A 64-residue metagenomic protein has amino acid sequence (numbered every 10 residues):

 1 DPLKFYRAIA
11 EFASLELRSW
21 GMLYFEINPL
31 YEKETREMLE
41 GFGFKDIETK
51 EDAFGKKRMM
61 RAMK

Functional and structural regions predicted by a protein language model:
D1-R18, N28-L30: Glycine-rich S-adenosyl-L-methionine
S14, R18, R36-K64: Core SAM-dependent methyltransferase catalytic element
G21: Glycine-centered, small-residue-biased loops immediately flanking beta-strands in adenine/cofactor-binding cores
Y24-E26: Short beta-strand segments
P29-E32, K56: Glycine-rich phosphate-binding loops at beta-strand->alpha-helix junctions
